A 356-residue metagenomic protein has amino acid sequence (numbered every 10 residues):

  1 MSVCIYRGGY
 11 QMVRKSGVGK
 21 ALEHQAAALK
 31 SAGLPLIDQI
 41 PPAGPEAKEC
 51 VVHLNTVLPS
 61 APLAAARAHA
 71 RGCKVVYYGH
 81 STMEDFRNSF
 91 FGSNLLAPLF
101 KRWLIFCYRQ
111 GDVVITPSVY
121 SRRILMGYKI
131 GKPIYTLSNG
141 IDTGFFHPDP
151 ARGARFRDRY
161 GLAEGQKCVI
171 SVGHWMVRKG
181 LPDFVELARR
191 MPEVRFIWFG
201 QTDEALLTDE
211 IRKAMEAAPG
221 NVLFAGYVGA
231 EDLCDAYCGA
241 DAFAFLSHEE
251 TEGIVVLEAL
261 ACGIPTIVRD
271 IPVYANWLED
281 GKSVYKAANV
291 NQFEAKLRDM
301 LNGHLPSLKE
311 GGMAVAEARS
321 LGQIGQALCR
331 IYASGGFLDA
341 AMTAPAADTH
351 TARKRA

Functional and structural regions predicted by a protein language model:
L95-V114: Membrane-proximal helix-turn-helix segments that form the acceptor-binding/catalytic region of lipid-linked
Y108, Y227-V228, D235-A240: Short alpha-helical donor nucleotide-sugar binding micro-motif in glycosyltransferases
Y120, G140: Carbohydrate-associated surface elements
V172, R195-E210: Glycosyltransferase donor-sugar binding loop
T208-E231: Nucleotide-activated donor-binding/catalytic signature segment of Leloir-type glycosyltransferases, i.e., the conserved
H248: Aromatic "clamp/platform" in nucleotide-sugar-dependent glycosyltransferases that forms part of the donor/acceptor
P265-V268: Short hydrophobic beta-strand element within catalytic cores of glycosyltransferases and related nucleotide-activated
D280-N291, R298-L305: Conserved acidic donor-binding segment of nucleotide-sugar-dependent glycosyltransferases
